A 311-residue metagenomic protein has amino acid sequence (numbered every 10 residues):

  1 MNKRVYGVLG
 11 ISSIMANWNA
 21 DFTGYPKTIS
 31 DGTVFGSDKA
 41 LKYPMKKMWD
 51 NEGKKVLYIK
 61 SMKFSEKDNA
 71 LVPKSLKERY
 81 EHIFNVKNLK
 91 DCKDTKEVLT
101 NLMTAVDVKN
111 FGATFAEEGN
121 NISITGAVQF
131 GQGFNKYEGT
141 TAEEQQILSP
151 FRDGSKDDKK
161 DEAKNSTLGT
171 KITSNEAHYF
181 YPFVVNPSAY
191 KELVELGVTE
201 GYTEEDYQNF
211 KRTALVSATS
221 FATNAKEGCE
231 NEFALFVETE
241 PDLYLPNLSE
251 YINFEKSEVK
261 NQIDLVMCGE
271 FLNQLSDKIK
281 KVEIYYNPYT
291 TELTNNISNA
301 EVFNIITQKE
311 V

Functional and structural regions predicted by a protein language model:
M1-V311: Basic polyanion-binding and macromolecular-assembly surfaces
